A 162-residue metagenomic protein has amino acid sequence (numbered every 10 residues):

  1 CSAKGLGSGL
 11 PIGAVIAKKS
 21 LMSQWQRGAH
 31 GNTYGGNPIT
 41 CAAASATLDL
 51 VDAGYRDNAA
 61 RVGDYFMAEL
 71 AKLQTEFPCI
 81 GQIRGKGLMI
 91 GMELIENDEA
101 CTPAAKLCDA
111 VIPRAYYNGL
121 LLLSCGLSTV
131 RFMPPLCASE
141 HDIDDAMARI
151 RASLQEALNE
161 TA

Functional and structural regions predicted by a protein language model:
C1-A162: Conserved N-terminal phosphate-binding loop of PLP-dependent enzymes in the Aspartate aminotransferase
